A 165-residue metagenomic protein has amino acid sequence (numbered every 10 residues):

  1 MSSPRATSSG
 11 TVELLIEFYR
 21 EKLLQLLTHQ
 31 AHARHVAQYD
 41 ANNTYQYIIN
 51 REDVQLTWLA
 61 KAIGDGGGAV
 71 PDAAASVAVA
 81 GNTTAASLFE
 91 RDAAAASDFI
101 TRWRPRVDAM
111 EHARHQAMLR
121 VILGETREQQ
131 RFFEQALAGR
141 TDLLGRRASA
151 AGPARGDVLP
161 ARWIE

Functional and structural regions predicted by a protein language model:
M1-E165: Iron-associated oxidoreductase/ferritin-like identity signal
